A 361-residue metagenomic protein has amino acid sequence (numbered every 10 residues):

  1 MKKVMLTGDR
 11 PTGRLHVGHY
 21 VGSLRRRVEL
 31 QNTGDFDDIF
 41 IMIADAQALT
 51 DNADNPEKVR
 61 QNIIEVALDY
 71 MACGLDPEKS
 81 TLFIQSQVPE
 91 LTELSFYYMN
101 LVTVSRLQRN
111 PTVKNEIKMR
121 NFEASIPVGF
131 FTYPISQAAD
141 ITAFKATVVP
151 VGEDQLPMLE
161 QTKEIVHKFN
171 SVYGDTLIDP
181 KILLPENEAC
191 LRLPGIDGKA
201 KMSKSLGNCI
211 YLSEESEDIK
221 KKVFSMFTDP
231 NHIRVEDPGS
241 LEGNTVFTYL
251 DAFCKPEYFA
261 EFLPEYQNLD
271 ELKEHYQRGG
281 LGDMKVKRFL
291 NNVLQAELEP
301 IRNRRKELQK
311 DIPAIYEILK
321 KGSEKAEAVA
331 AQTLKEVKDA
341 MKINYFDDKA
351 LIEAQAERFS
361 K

Functional and structural regions predicted by a protein language model:
M1-K3, F346-D347: Extreme N-terminus of proteins, especially the signal/transit-peptide cleavage junction and the first residues
K2-A139, E257, A296-L298, R302 (+1 more regions): N-terminal Rossmann-like or analogous alpha/beta NTP/dinucleotide-binding catalytic cores that position adenine
V113-N115, M119-F169, Y173, P194-G195: Internal, conserved structured core segments that host functional sites
P157, K163-K361: Conserved nucleotide- and phosphate/pyrophosphate-binding catalytic cores in adenylate/nucleotidyl-handling enzymes
